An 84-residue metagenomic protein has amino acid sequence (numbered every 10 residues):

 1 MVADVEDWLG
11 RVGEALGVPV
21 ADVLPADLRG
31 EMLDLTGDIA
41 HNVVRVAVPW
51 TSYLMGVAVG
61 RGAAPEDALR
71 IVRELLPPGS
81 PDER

Functional and structural regions predicted by a protein language model:
M1-V20: Long, acidic, intrinsically disordered low-complexity segments
V2-A3, G10, E66-R84: C-terminal binding/interaction regions
V2-E6, A26, L33, V46-P49 (+1 more regions): Electropositive phosphate-/nucleotide-binding environments in soluble metabolic enzymes
E6, G10, L33, G37 (+3 more regions): Predominant activation on well-ordered alpha-helical scaffold segments within soluble catalytic domains
E14-V18, G37, H41, R45 (+2 more regions): Generic secondary-structure signature for well-ordered alpha-helical cores
A21-L35, R84: Acidic-glycine-rich active-site phosphate/pyrophosphate-binding loop
R29-G60: Amphipathic, hydrophobic secondary-structure cores in small proteins
G60, A64-E66: Catalytic phosphate/nucleotide-handling subdomain of diverse soluble enzymes
